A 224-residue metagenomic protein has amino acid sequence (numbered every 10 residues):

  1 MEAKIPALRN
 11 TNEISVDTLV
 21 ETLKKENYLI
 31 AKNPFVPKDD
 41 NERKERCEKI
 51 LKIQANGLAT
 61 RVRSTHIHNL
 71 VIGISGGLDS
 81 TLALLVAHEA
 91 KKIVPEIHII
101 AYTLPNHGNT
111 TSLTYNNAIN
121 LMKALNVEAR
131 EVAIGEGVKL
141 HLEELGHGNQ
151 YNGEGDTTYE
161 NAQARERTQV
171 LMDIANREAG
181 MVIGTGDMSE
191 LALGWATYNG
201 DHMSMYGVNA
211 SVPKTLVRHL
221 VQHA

Functional and structural regions predicted by a protein language model:
M1-V71, H88-P95: RNA-binding accessory domains that recognize and position tRNA/RNA substrates
T11-P34, H98-T158, A164, E190: A conserved beta-strand->alpha-helix junction
N41, E45, I74-L78, P105-N116 (+3 more regions): Alpha-helix capping and helix-loop boundary segments enriched in small/acidic/polar residues
R46-K52, D79, R167, P213: Phosphate/oxyanion-binding active-site loops and adjacent basic polyanion-contact surfaces
T65, I72-S75, T81, Y102-P105 (+3 more regions): Generic beta-strand/beta-sheet core signal
H68-I74, L78-A118: ATP-dependent adenylation/pyrophosphate-handling site
A90-K91, L125, Q150-A224: Active-site adenylate/phosphate-handling loop in enzymes that bind or generate adenylated species
